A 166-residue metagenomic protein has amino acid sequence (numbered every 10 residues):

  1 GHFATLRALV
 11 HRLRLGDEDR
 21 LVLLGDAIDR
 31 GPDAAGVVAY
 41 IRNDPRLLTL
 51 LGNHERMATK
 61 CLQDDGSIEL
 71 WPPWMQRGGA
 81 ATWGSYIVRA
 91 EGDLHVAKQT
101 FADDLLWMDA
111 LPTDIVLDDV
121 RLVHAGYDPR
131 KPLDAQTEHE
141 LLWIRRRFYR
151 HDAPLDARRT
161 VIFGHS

Functional and structural regions predicted by a protein language model:
H2-W74: Core catalytic region of metal-dependent phosphoesterases/phosphodiesterases, especially metallo-beta-lactamase-like
P73-S166: Acidic, His/Gly-enriched loop-helix segments that form or flank divalent-metal centers in metallo-dependent hydrolases
